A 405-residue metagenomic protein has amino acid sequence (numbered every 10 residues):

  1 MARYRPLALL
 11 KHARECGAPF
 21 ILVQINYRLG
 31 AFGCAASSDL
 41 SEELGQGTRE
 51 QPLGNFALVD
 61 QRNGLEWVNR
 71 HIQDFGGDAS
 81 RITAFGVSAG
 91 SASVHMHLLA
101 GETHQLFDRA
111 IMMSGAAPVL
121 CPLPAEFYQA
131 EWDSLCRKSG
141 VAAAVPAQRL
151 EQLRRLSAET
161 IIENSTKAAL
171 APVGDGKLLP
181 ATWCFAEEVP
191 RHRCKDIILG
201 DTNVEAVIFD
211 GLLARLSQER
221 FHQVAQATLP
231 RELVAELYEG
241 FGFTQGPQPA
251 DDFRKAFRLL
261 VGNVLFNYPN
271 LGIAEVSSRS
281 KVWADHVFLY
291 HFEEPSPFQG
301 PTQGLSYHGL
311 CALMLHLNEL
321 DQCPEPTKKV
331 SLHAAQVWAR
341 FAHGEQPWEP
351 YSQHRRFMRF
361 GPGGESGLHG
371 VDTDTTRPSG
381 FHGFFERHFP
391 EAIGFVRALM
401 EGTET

Functional and structural regions predicted by a protein language model:
M1-R62, E66, R70-D74: Cap/lid segment of the alpha/beta-hydrolase catalytic domain
G17-I21, D78-I82, Q105-R109, R193-D196 (+1 more regions): Loop/turn elements at helix/coil->beta-strand transitions in domains of secreted/extracellular proteins
E50-N55, P118-L123, D251-V264, G300-P301 (+2 more regions): Active-site rim elements
N63, R70, D74, L99 (+4 more regions): Substrate-access "cap/lid" subdomains that shape and gate the entrance to catalytic or ligand-binding pockets
V68, F75-S88: Alpha/beta-hydrolase fold nucleophile elbow
G86-M96: Glycine-rich nucleophile elbow surrounding the catalytic serine of serine-hydrolase chemistry
P230-W283, F288-E293: Alpha/beta-hydrolase fold catalytic core
Y268-L271, E275-T405: Mobile gating loops/cap/lid regions near enzyme active sites that modulate substrate access
